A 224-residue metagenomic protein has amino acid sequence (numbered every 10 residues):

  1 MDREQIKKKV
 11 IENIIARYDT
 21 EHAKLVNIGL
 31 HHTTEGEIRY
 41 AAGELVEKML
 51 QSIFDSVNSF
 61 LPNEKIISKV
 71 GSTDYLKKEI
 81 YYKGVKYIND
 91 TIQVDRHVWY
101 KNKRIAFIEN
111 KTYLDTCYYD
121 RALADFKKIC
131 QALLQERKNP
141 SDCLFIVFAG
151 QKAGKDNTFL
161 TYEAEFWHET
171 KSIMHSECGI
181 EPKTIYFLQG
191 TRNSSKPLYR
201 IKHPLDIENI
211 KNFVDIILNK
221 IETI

Functional and structural regions predicted by a protein language model:
M1-Y81: Interdomain/boundary linker segments immediately adjacent to catalytic/signaling cores
R39-E47, N89, D115-Y119, D206 (+1 more regions): Phosphate/oxyanion-binding active-site loops and adjacent basic polyanion-contact surfaces
L45, Y119-I129, E163-W167: Well-ordered, non-membrane alpha-helical segments in soluble/globular domains
G84, D90-W99: Short acidic loop-to-beta-strand element that houses the catalytic metal-binding Asp/Glu of nuclease active sites
I88, V94, K111-D115: Charged linear interaction tracts used for macromolecular binding and regulation
R96-V98, R104-T112: Conserved catalytic cores of phosphodiester-cleaving nucleases, focusing on short active-site segments
Y113-D125, D156-T158: Active-site-adjacent loop/helix micro-motif of nuclease/hydrolase catalytic cores
Q131-L134, K138-I224: Domain-level recognition of nuclease-like catalytic cores that cleave nucleotide substrates
